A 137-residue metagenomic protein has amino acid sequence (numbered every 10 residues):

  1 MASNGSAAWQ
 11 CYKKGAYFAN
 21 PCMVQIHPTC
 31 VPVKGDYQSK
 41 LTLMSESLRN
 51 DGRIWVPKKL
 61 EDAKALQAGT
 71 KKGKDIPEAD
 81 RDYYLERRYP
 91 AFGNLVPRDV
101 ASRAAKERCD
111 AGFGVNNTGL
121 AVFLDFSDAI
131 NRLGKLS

Functional and structural regions predicted by a protein language model:
M1-F18, C22-M23: Thiamine diphosphate
A16-S137: An anion/pyrophosphate-binding glycine-rich loop and adjacent beta-alpha core in soluble alpha-beta enzymes
